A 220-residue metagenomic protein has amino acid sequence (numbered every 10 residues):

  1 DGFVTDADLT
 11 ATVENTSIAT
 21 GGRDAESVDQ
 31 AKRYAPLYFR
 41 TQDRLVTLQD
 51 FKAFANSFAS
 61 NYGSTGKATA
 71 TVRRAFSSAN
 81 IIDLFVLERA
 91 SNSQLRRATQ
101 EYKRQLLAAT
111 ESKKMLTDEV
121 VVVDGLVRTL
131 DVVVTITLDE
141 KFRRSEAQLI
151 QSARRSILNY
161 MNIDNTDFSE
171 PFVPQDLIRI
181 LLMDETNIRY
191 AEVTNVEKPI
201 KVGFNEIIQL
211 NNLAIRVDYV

Functional and structural regions predicted by a protein language model:
D1-A53: Catalytic P-loop NTP-binding/switch module of NTPases
D1-G2, D8, T117-E119, S169 (+1 more regions): Glycine-centered loop/turn motifs
F3, D8, F85, V133 (+1 more regions): Intrinsic disorder/low-complexity detector
A11-V13, A68-A70, A191, I215-V217: Generic structural motif
A19-T20, N61-S64, K201, Y219: Intrinsically disordered, low-complexity segments enriched in small/polar residues
R23-Q30, Y34, V127-R144, I180-I200: A broadly tuned preference for mixed-charge, low-complexity surface segments
Q42-V173: Carbohydrate-recognition loop of C-type lectin domains
V123, Q148-V220: An aromatic-glycine-centered, glycine-rich loop/turn in mixed alpha/beta architecture
